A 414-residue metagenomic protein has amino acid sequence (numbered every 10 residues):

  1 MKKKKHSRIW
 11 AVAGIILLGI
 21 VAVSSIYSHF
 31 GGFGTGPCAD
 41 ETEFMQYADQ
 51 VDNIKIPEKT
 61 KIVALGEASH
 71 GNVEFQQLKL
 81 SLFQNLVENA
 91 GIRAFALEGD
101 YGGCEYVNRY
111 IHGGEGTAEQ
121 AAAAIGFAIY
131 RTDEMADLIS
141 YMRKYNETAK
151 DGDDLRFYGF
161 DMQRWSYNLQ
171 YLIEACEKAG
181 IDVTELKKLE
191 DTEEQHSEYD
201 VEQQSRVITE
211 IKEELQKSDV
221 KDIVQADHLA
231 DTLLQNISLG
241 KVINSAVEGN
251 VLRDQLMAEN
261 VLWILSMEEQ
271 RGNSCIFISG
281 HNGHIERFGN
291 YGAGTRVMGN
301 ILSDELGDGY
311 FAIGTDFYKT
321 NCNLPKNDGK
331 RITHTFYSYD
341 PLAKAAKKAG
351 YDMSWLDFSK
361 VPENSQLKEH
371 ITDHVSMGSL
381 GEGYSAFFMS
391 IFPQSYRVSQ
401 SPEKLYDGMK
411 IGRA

Functional and structural regions predicted by a protein language model:
M1-K3: Juxtamembrane low-complexity tails/linkers enriched in Ser/Thr-Pro and polybasic
K5-L17, V21-R413: Structured catalytic-domain cores with a bias toward divalent-metal coordination
